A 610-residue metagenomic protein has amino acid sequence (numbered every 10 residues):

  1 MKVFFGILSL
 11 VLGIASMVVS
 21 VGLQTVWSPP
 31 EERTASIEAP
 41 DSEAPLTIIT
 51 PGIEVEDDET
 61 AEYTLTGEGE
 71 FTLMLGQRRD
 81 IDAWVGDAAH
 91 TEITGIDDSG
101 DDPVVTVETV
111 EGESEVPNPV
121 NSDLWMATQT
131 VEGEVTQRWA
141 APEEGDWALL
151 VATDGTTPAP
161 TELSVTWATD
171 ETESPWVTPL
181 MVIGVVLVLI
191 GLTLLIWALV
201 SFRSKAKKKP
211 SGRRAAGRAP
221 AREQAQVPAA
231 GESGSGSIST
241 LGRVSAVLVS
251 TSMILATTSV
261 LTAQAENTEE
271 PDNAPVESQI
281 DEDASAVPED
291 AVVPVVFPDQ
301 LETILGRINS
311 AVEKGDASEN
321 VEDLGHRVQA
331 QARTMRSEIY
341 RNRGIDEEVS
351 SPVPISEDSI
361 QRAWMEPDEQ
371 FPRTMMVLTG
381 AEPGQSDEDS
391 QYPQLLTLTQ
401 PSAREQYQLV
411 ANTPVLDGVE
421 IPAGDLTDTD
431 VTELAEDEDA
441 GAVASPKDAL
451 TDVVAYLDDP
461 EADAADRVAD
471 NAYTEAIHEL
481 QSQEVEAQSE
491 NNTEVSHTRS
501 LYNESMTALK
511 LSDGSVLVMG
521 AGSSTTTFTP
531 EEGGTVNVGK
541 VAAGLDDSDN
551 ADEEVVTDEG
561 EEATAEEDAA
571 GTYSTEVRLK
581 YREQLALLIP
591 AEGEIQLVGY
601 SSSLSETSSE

Functional and structural regions predicted by a protein language model:
K2-F4, S174-S237: Juxtamembrane interface at the cytosolic side of transmembrane helices
K2-L10, V19-P30, G242, A246 (+3 more regions): An N-terminus-focused feature that recognizes amino-terminal "leader" regions
S28-A168: Extracytoplasmic/periplasmic regions of membrane proteins
E68-E70, A284-D346, G424-V495: Core segments of small alpha/beta cavity-forming domains
R79-E134, A435-Y473, I477-T493, S500-Y502 (+1 more regions): Charged, low-complexity helical/coil segments in non-catalytic cytosolic or luminal regions
A141-I196, I421, T527-E610: Extracellularly exposed regions in secreted/surface proteins, prominently low-complexity, repeat-rich
D346-Q391, V495-G534: Surface-exposed, charged secondary-structure patches
G384-A444, L511-M519, T529, T572-E610: Short beta-strand edge/turn micro-motifs at domain boundaries
